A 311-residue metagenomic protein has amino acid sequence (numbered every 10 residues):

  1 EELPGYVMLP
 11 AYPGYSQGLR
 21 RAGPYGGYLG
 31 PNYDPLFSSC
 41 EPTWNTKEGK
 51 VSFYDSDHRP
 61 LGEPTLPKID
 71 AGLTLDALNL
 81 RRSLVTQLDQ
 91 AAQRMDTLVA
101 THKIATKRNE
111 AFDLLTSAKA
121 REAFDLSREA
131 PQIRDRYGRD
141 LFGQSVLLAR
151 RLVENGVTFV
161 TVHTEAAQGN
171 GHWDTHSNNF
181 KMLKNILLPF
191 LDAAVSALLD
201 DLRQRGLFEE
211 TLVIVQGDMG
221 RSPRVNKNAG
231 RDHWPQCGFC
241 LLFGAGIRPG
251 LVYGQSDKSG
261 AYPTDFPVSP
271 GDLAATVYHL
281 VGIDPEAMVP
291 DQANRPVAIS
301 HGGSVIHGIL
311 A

Functional and structural regions predicted by a protein language model:
E1-A311: Ligand-binding pockets and gating/stacking loops
